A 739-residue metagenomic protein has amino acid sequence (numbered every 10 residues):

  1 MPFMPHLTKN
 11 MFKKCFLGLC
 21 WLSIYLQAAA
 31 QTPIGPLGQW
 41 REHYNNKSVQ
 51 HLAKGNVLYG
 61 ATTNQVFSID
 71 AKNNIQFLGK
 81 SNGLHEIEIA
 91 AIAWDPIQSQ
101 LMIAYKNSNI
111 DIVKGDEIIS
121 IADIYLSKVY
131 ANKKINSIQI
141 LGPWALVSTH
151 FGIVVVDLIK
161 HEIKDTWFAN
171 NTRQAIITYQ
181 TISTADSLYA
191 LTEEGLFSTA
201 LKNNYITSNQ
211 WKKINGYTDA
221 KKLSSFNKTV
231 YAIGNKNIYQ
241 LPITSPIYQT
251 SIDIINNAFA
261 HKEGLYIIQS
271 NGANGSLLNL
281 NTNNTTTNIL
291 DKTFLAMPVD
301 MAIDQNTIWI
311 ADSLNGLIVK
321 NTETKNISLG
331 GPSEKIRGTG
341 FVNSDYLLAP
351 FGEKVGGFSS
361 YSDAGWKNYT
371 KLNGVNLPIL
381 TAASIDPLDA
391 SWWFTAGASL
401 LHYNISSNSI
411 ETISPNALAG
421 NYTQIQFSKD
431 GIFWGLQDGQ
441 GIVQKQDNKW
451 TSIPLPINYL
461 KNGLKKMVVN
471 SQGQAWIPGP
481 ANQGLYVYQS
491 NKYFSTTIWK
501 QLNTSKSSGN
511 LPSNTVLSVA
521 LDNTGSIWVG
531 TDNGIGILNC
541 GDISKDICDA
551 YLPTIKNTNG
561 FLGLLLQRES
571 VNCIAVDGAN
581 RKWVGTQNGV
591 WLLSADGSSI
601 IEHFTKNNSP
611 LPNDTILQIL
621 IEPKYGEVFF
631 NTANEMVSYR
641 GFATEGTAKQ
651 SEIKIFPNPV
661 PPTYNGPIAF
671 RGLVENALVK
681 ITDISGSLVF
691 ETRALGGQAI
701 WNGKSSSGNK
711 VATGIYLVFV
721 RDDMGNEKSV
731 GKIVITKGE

Functional and structural regions predicted by a protein language model:
M1-L37: Bacterial Sec-dependent N-terminal signal peptides
K14, A30-I653, L678, L688 (+1 more regions): Carboxylate-rich, polar loop motifs that coordinate divalent cations or form catalytic acidic clusters
W21, A30, F642-T647, I655-V660 (+5 more regions): Terminal processing/anchoring signals of secreted or surface-associated proteins and related intramolecular
Y25, T647-K680, Q698-W701: Glycine-centered coil/turn sites that cap beta-strands in beta-rich domains
Y125, N170, L695-G696, V734: A generic structural motif
F690-T692: Short beta-strand in the C-terminal region of the ABC ATPase nucleotide-binding domain
A694-G725: Short, surface-exposed loop/turn motifs with a glycine/proline- and acidic-biased composition
L717-E739: C-terminal tail/sorting-segment detector
